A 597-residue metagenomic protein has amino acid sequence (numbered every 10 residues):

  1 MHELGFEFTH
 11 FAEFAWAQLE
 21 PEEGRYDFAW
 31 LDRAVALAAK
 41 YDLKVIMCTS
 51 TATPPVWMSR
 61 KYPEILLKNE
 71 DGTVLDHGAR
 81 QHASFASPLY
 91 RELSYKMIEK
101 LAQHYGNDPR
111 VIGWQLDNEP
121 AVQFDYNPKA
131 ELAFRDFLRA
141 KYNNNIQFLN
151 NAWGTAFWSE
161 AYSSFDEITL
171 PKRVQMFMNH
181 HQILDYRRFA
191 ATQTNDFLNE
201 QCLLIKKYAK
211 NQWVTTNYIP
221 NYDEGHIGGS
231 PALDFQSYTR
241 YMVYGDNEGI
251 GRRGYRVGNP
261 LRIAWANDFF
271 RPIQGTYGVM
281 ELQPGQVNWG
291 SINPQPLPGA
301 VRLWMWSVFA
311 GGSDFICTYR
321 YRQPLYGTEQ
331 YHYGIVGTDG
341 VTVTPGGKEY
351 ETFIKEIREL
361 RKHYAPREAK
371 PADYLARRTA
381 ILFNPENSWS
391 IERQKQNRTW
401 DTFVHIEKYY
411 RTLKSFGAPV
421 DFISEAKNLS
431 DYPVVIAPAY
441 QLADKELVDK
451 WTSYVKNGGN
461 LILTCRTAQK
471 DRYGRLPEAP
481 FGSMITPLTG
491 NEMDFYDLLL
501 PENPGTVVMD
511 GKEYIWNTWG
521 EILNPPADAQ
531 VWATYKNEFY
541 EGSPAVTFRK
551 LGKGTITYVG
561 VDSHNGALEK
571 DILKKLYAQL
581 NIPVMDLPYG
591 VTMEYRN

Functional and structural regions predicted by a protein language model:
M1-A15, R33-L37, Y41-S50, F235-Q236 (+3 more regions): Catalytic domains of carbohydrate-active enzymes, especially glycoside hydrolases
H2-L75, E99-A102, E200-Y208, Q441-L442: Aromatic-lined substrate-binding rim segments of carbohydrate-active enzymes
G5-E7, A39-V45, N107-I112, A209-W213 (+6 more regions): Short, well-ordered coil/turn segments that N-cap beta-strands
T9, A38, L101, W114 (+9 more regions): Conserved, mostly hydrophobic/aromatic
A12-A15, C48-W57, I112-A121, Y218-Y222 (+4 more regions): Short, solvent-exposed turn/loop segments enriched in Gly/Ser/Thr/Pro and often Arg
F14-A29, W57-P88, N179-I183, N288-N293 (+1 more regions): Surface-exposed, active-site-proximal loop segments in enzymatic domains
S59-K61, K68-W265: Polysaccharide-binding and catalytic clefts of secreted carbohydrate-active enzymes
F165-I168, Y241-Y244, I250-N597: Carbohydrate-binding surfaces of carbohydrate-active enzymes
